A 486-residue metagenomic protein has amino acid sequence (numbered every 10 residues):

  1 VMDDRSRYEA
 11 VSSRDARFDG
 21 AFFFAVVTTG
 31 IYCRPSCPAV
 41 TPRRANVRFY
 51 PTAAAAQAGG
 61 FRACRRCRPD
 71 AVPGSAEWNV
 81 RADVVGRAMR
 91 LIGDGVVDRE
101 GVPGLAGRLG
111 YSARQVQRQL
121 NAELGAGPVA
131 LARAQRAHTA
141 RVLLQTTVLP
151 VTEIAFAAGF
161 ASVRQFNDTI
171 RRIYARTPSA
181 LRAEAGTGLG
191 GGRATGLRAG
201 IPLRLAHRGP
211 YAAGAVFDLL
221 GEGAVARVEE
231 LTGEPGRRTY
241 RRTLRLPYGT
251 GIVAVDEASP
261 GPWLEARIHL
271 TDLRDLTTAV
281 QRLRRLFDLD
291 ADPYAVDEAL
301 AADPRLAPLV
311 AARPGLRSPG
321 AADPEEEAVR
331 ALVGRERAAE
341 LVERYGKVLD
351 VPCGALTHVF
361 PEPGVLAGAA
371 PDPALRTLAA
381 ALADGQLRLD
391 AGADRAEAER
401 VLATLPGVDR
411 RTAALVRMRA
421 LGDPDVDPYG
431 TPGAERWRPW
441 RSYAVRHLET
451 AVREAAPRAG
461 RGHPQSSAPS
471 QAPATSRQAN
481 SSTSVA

Functional and structural regions predicted by a protein language model:
V1-A486: HhH-family (HhH-GPD) DNA N-glycosylase catalytic core used in base-excision repair
